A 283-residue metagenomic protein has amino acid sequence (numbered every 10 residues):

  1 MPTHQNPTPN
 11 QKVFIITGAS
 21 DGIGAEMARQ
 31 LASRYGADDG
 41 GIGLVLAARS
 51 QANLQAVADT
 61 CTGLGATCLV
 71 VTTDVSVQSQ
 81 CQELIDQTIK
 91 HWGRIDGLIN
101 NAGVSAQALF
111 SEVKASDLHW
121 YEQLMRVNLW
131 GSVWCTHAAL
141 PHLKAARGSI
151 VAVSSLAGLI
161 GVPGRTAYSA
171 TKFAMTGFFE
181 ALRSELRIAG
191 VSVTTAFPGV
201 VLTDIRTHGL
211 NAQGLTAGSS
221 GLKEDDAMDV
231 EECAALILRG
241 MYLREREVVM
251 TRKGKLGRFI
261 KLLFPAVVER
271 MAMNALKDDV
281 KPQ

Functional and structural regions predicted by a protein language model:
S20-D21: Conserved glycine-rich cofactor-binding loop
R34-V57: Conserved glycine-rich Rossmann-like NAD(P)H-binding loop of the short-chain dehydrogenase/reductase
A52, T72-E83: The beta1-alpha1 cofactor-binding region of Rossmann-like NAD(H)/NADP(H)-dependent oxidoreductases
S105-E122, G164-A167: Conserved mid-core segment of classical short-chain dehydrogenase/reductases
T136, T171: Active-site helix of classical SDR
S155: Residue(s) in the substrate-gating loop at a strand-loop-helix junction that position the organic substrate next
I188-R252: SDR active-site lid
